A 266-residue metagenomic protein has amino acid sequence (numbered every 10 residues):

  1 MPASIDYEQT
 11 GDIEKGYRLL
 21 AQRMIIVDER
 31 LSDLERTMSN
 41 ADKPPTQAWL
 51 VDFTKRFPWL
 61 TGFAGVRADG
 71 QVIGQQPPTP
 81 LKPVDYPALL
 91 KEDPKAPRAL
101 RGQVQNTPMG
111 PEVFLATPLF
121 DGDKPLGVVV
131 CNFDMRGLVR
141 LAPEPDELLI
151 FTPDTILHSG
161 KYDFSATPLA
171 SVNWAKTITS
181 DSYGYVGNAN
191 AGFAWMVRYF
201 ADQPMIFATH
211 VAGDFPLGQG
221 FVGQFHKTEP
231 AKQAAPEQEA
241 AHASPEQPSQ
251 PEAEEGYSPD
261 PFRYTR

Functional and structural regions predicted by a protein language model:
I5-P83, S249-P251, E255-P259, Y264-T265: Extracytoplasmic/periplasmic sensory segments of membrane signal-transduction proteins
T46-T54, V128-T167, F221: Solvent-exposed, extracytoplasmic
T54-F57, N106-P111, N188: Short loop/turn motifs at secondary-structure junctions and domain boundaries
V66, L119-F120, F151-T152: Core beta-strand residues in small-molecule sensory/regulatory alpha/beta domains
I73-K82, G160-N173: GAF sensory domains
Q76-N132, R136-L138: Extracytoplasmic/periplasmic ligand-binding sensor regions of membrane-associated signaling proteins
L169-R266: Extracellular/periplasmic juxtamembrane segments that couple receptor/chemosensory ectodomains to their
